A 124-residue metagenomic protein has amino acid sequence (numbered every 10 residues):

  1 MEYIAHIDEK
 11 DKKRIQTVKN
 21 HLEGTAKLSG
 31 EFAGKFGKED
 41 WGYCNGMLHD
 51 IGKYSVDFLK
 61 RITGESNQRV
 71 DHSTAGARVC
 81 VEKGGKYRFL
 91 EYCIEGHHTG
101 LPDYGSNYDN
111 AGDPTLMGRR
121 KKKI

Functional and structural regions predicted by a protein language model:
E2-I124: Accessory nucleic-acid engagement/destabilization modules that flank
